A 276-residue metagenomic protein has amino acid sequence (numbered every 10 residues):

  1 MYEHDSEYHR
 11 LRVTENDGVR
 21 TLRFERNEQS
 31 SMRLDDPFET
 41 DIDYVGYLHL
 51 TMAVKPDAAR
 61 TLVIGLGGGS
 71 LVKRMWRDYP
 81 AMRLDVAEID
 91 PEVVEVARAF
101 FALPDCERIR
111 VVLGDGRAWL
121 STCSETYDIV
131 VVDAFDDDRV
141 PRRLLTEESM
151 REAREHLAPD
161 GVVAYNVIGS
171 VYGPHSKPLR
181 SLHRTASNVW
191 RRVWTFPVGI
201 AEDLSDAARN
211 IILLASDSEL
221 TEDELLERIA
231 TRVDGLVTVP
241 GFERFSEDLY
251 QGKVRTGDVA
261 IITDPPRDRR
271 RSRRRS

Functional and structural regions predicted by a protein language model:
M1-S31, R192, P197-S276: Soluble small-group transferase modules, centered on the S-adenosyl donor enzyme superfamily
G18, G46, G65-G69, G114-G116 (+8 more regions): Residue-identity detector for glycine
T21-L48: Extracytoplasmic/periplasmic/luminal assembly and interaction segments in envelope/secretory/respiratory proteins
F24, S30-M32, V130-A134, A164-V167 (+2 more regions): Long, contiguous hydrophobic alpha-helical segments, chiefly transmembrane helices and signal peptides
L34, D90-P91, P240: Alpha-helical interaction segments
E39, D43-A164, Y172-L179, S187-V189: The AdoMet/dcAdoMet-binding core of the Class I SAM-like
E152-E222: C-terminal substrate-binding/active-site "lid" region of AdoMet-derived donor-dependent transferases
